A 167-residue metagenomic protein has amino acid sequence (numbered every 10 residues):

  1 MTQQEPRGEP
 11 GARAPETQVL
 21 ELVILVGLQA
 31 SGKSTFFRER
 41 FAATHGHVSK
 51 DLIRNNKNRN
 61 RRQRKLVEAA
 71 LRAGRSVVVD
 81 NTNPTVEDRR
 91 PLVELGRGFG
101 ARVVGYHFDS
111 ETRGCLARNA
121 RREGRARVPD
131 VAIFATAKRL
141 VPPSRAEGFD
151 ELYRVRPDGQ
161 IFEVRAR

Functional and structural regions predicted by a protein language model:
T2-V26, S31, A42, E111-R167: Conserved GTP-binding G-domain of TRAFAC-class P-loop NTPases and closely related GTPase folds
V26, S31-E87: Conserved substrate/cofactor phosphate-moiety recognition/catalytic segment in nucleotide-dependent phosphotransferases
E39-R40, P91, L95-F99, R139 (+1 more regions): Alpha-helical structural signal in soluble globular domains
H45-H47, V103-G105, E151-R154: Conserved beta-strand scaffold positions in the cores of enzyme catalytic domains, especially in NTP/NDP-utilizing
N60, R64, V86, D109 (+1 more regions): Amphipathic alpha-helical transducer elements in NTP-driven molecular machines
R64-E68, G96, R121-R125: Short, hinge-like loop/turn segments at secondary-structure boundaries
T85-R118: Mid-chain, well-packed structural core segment of small domains
